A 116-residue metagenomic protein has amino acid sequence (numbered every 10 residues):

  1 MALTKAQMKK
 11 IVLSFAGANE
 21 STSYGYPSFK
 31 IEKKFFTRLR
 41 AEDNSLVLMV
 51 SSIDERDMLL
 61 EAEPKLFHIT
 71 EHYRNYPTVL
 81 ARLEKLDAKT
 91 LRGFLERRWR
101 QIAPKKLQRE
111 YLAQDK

Functional and structural regions predicted by a protein language model:
M1-K116: Charge-dense, helix-prone N-terminal extensions
